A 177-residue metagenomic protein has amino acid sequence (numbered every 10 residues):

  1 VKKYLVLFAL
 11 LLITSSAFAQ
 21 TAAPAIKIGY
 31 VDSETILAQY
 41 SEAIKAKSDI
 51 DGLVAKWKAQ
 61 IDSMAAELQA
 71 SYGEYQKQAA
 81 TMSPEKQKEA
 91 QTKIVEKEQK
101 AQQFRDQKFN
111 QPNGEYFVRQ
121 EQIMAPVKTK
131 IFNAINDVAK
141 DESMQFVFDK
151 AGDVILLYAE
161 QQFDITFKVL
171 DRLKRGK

Functional and structural regions predicted by a protein language model:
Y4-I13: Sec-dependent N-terminal signal peptides
Q20-K177: Amphipathic, charged alpha-helical segments and their helix-to-coil junctions in extracytoplasmic/peripheral assemblies
